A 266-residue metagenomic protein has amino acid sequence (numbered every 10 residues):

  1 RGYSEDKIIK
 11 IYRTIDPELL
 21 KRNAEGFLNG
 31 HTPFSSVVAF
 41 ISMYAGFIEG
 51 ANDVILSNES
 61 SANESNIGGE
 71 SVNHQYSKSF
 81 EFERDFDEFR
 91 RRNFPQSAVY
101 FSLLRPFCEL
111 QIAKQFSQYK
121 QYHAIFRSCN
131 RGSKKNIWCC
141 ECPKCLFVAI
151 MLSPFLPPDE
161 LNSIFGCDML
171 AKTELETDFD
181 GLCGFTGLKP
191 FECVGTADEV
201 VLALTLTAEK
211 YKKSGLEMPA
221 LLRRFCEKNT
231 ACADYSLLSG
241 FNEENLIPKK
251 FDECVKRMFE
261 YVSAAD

Functional and structural regions predicted by a protein language model:
R1-D266: Nucleotide-activated chemistry modules centered on ATP-dependent adenylation/adenylyltransferase
